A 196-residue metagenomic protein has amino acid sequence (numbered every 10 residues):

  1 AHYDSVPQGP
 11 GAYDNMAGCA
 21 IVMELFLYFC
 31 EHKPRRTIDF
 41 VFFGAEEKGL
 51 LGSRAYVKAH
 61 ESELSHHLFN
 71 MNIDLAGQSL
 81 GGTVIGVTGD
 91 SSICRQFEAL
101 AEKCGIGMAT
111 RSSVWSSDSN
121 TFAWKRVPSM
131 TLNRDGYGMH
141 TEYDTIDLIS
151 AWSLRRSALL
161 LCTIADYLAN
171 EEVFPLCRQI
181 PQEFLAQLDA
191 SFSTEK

Functional and structural regions predicted by a protein language model:
A1, F26-K33, F42, H60 (+2 more regions): Sec/Tat-exported extracytoplasmic proteins
A1-L50, L161: Alpha-helical metal-binding/catalytic segments enriched in His/Glu/Asp
P7, K33-P34, F43-Y137, E142 (+1 more regions): Metal-dependent peptidase/peptidase-like ectodomains
A12-C19, V87-S91, L148-A151, R155: Short, conserved loop/turn and helix-capping segments at secondary-structure boundaries that abut family-defining
A12-N15, A55, D144-T145, I180: Composition- and surface-driven signal marking solvent-exposed, interaction-prone regions in large proteins
C19, M23-F26, L50-V57, C94 (+3 more regions): Extracytoplasmic/secreted envelope proteins and their assembly/folding machinery, especially bacterial periplasmic
L27, G138-K196: His/Asp/Glu-rich mid-to-C-terminal helical/loop segments that flank catalytic regions of hydrolases
R35-A45, N70-I73, E171-Q187: Acidic/histidine-enriched alpha-helical segments
